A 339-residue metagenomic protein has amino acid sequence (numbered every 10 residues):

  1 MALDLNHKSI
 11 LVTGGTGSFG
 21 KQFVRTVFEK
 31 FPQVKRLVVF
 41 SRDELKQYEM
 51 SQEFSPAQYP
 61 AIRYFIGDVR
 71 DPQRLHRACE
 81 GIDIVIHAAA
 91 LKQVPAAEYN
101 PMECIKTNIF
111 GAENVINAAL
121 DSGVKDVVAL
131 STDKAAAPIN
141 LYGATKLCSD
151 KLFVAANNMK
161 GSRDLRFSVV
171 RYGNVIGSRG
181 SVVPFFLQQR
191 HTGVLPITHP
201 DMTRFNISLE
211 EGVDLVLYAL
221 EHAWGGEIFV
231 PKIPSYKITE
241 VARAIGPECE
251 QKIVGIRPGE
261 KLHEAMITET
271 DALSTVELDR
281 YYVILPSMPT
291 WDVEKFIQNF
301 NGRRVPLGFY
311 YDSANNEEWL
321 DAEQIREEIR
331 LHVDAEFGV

Functional and structural regions predicted by a protein language model:
M1-K8, D121, K151, A155-V339: Strand-loop microenvironment adjacent to phosphate/nucleotide-handling motifs in alpha/beta enzyme folds
K8-E29: N-terminal Rossmann NAD(P)H-binding glycine-rich loop of SDR-like oxidoreductase domains
T13, C79-A88, A129: Rossmann-fold scaffold of SDR-type NAD(P)-dependent oxidoreductases
P32-K46: Conserved glycine-rich Rossmann-like NAD(P)H-binding loop of the short-chain dehydrogenase/reductase
S41, F65-I66, K106, H199 (+1 more regions): Conserved residues in the N-terminal Rossmann fold of short-chain dehydrogenase/reductase
R63-I84: Conserved Rossmann-fold cofactor-binding substructure of NAD(P)-dependent oxidoreductases
Y64, C104, V127, F167-V170: Hydrophobic/aromatic anchor residues within beta-strands of the central parallel beta-sheet of Rossmann-like
H87, L91-L147, K151, A155: Conserved Rossmann-fold NAD(P)-dependent oxidoreductase catalytic core, especially the SDR/UDP-sugar
